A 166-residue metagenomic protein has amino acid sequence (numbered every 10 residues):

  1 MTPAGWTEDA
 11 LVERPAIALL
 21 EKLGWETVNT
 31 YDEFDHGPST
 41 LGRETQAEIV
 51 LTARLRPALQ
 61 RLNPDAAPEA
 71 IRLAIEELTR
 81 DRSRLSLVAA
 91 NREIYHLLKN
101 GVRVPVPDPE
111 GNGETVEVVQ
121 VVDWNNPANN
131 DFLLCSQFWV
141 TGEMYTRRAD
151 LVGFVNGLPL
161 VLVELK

Functional and structural regions predicted by a protein language model:
M1-K166: An alpha-helical interface "stripe"
